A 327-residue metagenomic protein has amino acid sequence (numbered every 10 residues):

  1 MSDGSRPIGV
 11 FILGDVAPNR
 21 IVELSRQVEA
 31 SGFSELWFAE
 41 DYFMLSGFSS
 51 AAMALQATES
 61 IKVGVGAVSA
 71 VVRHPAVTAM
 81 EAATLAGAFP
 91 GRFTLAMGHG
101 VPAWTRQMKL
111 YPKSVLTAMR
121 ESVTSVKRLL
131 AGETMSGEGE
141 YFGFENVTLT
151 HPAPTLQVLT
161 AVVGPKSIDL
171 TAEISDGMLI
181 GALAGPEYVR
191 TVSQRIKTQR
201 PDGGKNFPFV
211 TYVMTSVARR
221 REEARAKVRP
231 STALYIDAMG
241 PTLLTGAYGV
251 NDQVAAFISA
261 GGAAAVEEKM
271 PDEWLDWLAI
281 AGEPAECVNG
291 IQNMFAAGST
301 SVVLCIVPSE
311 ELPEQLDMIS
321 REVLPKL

Functional and structural regions predicted by a protein language model:
M1-G66, L156: N-terminal beta1-alpha1-beta2 module of alpha/beta enzyme domains
S2, K113-V147, R190, Q194 (+1 more regions): An alpha-helical appendage that flanks or caps ligand/catalytic pockets
R6-I12, L36-F38, V63-G66, F93-M97 (+4 more regions): Hydrophobic faces of well-ordered beta-strands that scaffold small-molecule active sites in alpha/beta enzyme cores
R6-N19, V68-P75, P152-V163, T215-A218 (+1 more regions): Active-site mouth loops of central-metabolism enzymes
V16-V28, E81, V162-L170, V228 (+1 more regions): Short, acidic/polar
G32, A54, L85, V126 (+5 more regions): Conserved, mostly hydrophobic/aromatic
M44-M53, A184-Q199, E311-E314: Active-site-adjacent beta->alpha loops and helix N-cap segments on the catalytic face of soluble alpha/beta enzymes
G47-V68, V72, E121-S125, L129 (+2 more regions): Alpha-helix-loop-beta-strand connector modules within alpha/beta enzyme cores
